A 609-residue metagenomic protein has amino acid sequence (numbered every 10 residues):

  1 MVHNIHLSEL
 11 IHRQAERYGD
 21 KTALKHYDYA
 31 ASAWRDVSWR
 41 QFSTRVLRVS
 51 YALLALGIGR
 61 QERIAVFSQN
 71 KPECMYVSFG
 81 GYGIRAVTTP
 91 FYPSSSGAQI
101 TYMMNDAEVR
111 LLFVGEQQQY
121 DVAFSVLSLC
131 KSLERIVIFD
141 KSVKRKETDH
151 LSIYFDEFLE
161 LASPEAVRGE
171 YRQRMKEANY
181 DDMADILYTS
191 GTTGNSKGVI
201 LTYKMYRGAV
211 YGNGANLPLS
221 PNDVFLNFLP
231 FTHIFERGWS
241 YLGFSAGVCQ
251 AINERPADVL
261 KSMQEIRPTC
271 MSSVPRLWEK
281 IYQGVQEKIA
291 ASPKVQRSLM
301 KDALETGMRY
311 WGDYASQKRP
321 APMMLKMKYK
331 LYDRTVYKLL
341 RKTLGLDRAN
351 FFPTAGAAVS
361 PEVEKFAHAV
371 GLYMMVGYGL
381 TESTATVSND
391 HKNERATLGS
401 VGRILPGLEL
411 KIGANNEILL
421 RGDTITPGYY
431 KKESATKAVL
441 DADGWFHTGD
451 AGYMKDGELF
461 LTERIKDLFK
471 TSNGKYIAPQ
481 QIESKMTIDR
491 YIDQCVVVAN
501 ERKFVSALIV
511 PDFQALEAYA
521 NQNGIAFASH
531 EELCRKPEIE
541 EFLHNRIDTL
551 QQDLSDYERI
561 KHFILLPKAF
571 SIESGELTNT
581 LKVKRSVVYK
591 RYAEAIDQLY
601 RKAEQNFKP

Functional and structural regions predicted by a protein language model:
L10, L56, G83-L161, F542: Structural core segment of the AMP-binding/adenylate-forming
G19-T22, I138, I153, S163-Y188 (+2 more regions): Conserved pre-ATP/AMP-binding loop-to-beta segment of ANL
L24-K71, M75-F79, S96-T101, Y154-S163 (+1 more regions): Conserved AMP-binding/adenylate-forming core of the ANL superfamily
D28-A31, Q118-N179, V285-L339: ANL superfamily adenylate-forming
D36-R40, K176, A184-V210: Conserved AMP-binding A3 loop
R207-V224, F231-Y337, R348: Conserved AMP-binding/adenylation subdomain of ANL enzymes
I404-T471, I488: Conserved ATP-binding/catalytic segment of the ANL
F469, Q494-V497, K503, E540 (+1 more regions): Conserved C-terminal "lid"/linker of ANL adenylate-forming enzymes
